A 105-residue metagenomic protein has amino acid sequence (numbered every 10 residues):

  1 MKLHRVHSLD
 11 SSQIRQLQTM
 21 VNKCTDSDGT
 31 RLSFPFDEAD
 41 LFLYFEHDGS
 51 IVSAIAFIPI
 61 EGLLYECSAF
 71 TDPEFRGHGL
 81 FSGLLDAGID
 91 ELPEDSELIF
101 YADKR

Functional and structural regions predicted by a protein language model:
M1-R31: Short amphipathic alpha-helix that is part of the acyltransferase structural core
S8-L9, G29-L92, E97, Y101-D103: Conserved donor-binding loop and adjoining core beta-sheet/short helix segment in diverse acyl/aminoacyl transferases
